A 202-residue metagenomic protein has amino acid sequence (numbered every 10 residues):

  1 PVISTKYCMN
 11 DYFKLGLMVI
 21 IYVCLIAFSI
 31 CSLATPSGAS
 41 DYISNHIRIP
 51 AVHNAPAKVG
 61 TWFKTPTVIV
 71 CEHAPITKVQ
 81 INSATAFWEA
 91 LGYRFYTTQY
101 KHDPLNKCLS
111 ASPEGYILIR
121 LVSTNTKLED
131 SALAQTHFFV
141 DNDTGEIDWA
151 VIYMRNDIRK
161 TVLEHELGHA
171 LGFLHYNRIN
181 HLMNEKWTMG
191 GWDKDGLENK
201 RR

Functional and structural regions predicted by a protein language model:
L15, Y22, A27-I76, T85 (+2 more regions): Disordered inhibitory propeptide/activation segment of secreted metzincin zinc metalloprotease zymogens, centered on
C31, T35-S40, N142-I158, L174-R202: Metalloprotease/metallohydrolase-associated module, dominated by Zn2+-dependent proteases
K78-A170, L174-N177: Metzincin-family zinc-dependent endopeptidase catalytic domain
